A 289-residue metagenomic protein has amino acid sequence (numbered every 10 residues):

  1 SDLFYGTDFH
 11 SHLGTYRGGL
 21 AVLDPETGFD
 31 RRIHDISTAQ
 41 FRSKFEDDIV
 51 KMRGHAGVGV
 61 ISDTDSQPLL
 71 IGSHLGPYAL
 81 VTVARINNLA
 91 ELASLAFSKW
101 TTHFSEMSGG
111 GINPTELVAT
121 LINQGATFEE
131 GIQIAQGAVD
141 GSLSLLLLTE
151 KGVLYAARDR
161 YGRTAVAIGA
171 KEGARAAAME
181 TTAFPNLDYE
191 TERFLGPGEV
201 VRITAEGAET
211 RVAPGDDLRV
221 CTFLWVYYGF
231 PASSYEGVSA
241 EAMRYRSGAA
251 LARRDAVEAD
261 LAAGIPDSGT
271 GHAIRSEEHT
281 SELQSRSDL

Functional and structural regions predicted by a protein language model:
S1-G196, R202-A259, I265: Conserved short alpha-helical segments that host acidic/polar catalytic motifs at enzyme active sites
I86, G269-T270, R286: Alpha-helix N-cap/helix-start and coil->helix boundary motif
A262, D267, I274-S276: Active-site diphosphate/adenylate-binding microenvironment
E277-L289: Single conserved hydrophobic/aromatic residue that forms the stacking wall/gate of nucleotide- or nucleobase-binding
